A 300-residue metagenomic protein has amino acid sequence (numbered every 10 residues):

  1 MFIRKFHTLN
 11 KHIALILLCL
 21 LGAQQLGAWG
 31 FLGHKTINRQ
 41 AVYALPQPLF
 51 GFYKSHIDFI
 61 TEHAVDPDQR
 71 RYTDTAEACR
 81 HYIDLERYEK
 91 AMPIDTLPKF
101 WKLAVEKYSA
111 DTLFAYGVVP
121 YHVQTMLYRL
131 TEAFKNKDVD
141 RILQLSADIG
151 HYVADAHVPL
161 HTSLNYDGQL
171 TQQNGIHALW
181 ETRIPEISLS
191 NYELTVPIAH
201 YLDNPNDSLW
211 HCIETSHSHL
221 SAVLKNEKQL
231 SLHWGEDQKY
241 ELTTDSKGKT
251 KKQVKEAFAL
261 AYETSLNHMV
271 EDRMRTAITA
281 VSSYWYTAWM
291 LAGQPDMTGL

Functional and structural regions predicted by a protein language model:
M1-L32: Bacterial Sec-dependent N-terminal signal peptides
Q25-D148, L164-L300: N-terminal, motif-rich segments that launch catalysis or mediate targeting to/interaction with membranes, typified by
V153-G168: Catalytic Zn2+-binding segment of zinc metalloproteases
